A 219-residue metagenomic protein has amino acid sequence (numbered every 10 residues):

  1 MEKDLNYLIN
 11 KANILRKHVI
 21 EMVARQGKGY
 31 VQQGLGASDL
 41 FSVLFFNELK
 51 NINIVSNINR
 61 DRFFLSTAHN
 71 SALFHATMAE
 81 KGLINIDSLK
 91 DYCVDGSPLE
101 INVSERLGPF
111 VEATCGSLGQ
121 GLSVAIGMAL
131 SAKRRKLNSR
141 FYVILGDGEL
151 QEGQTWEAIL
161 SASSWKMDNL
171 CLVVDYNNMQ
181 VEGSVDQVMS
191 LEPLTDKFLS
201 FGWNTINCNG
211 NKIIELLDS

Functional and structural regions predicted by a protein language model:
M1-L15: N-terminal hydrophobic or amphipathic helices/low-complexity stretches enriched in small/hydrophobic/Pro/Gly
K11-K28, D175-N177: N-terminal capping segment at the start of a domain
A12, Y30, T67, Q151 (+1 more regions): Charged, low-complexity surface patches
V19-M22, L35-E157, S163-S164: Cofactor-binding active-site loop characterized by glycine-rich and histidine/acidic residues
V23-G27, M78, G202-T205: Short amphipathic alpha-helical interaction patches enriched in hydrophobic/aromatic residues with interspersed Lys/Arg
G27-L35: Structural motif
V94-R106, V111, V124, M128-L130 (+3 more regions): Thiamine diphosphate
